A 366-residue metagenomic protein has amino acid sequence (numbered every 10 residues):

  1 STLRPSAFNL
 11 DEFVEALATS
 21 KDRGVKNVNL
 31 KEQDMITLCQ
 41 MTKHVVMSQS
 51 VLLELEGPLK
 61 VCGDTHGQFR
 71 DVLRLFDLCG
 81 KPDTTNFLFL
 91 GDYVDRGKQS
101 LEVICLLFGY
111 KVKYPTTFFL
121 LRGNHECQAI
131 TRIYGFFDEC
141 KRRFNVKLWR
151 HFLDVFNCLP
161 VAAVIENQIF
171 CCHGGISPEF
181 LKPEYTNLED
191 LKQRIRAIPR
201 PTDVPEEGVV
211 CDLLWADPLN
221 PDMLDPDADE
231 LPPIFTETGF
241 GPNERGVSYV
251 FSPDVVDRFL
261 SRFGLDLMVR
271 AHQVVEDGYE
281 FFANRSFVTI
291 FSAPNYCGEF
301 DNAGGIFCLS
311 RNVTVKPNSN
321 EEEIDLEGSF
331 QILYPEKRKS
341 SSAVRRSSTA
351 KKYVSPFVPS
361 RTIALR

Functional and structural regions predicted by a protein language model:
S1-R366: Feature recognizes metal-dependent phosphohydrolase scaffolds
